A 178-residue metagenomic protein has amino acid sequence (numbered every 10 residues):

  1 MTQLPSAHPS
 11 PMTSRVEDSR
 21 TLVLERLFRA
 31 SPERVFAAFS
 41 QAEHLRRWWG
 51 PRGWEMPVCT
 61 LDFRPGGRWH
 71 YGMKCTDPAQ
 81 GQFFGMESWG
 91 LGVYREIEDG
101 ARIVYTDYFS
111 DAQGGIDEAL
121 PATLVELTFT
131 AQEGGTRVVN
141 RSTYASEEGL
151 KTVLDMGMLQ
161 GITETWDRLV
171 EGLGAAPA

Functional and structural regions predicted by a protein language model:
M1-A7, A145-A178: A conserved amphipathic terminal alpha-helix motif
M1-M56: Hydrophobic ligand-binding cavity/cleft-lining segments
V23, E43-W89: Short beta-edge strand/loop motif at the mouth of beta-sheet-based domains
R26, V58-L61, G90-E96, A122-T130: Hydrophobic/aromatic beta-strand elements that line small-molecule binding cavities or substrate pockets in beta-rich
P32-E33, L61-G66, R95-R102, T128-R137: A short, structured loop/turn motif at beta-sheet edges
V35, L45, W69-Y71, Y94 (+4 more regions): Hydrophobic pocket/interface hotspot
A79-F84, L91-S110, G114: Contiguous, well-ordered beta-strand patches that form the walls/edges of small beta-barrel/beta-sandwich domains
V104-Y108, G114-Q160: Beta-strand/loop substructures that line and gate deep hydrophobic ligand-binding cavities in soluble
